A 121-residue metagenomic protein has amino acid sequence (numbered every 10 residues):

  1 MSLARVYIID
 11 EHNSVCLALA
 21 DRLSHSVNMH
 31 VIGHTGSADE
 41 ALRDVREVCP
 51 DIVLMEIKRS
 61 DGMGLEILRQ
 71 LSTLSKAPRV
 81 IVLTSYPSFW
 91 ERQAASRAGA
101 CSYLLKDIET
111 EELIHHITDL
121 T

Functional and structural regions predicted by a protein language model:
S2-V15, L19-L23: Conserved acidic segment of CheY-like receiver
H34-I52: Acidic, metal-coordinating helix/loop segments flanking the phosphotransfer/catalytic sites of two-component signaling
S37, M63-E66: Acidic catalytic/metal-coordinating carboxylates
E56-I57, T84: Active-site residues of response regulator receiver
S60, S88: The feature encodes the CheY-like receiver
L65-K76: Short amphipathic alpha-helix used as the core "switch/output" element in two-component signaling
W90, I108-T118: C-terminal output helix
